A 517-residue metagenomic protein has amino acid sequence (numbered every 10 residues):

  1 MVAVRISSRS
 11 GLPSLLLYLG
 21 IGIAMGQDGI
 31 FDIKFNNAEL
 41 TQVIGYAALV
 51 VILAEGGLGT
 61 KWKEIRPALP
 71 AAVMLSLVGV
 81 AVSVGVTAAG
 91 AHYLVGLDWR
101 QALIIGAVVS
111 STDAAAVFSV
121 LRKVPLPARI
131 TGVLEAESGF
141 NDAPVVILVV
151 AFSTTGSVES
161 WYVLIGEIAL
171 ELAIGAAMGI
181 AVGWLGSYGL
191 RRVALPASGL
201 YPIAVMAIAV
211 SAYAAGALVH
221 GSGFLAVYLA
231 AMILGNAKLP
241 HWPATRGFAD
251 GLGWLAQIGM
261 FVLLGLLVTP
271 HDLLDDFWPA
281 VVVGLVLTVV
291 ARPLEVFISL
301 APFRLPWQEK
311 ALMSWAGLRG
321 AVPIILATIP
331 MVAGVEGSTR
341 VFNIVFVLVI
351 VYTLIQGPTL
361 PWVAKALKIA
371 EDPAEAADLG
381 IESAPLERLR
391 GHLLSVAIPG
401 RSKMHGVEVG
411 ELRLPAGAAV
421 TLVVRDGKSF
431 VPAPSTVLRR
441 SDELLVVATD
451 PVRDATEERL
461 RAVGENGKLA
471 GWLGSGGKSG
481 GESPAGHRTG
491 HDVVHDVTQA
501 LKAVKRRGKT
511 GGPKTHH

Functional and structural regions predicted by a protein language model:
M1-A376, L386-R388, T498: Transmembrane helical cores of multi-pass secondary ion antiporters/exchangers
L285, L326-T328, Y352, G400 (+3 more regions): Active-site proximal loops enriched in glycine and acidic residues that flank catalytic Cys/His/Asp and coordinate
F303, P330-M331, K368, L412-L414 (+2 more regions): Short, solvent-exposed amphipathic alpha-helical segments in soluble enzyme and RNA/protein-processing domains
D372-L393, E465-E482, G486: Long, charged amphipathic helices and adjacent flexible linkers at domain junctions
V396-K403: A structural micro-motif recognizing beta-strand termini and the immediately following turn/loop segments
H405-P451, T456: Cytosolic Rossmann-like ligand/nucleotide-binding regulatory domains
T449-L469: Surface-exposed interaction regions enriched in Ser/Thr/Asp/Glu that occur as long low-complexity tracts or repetitive
G480, P484-G511: Serine/threonine-rich intrinsically disordered cytosolic regulatory regions enriched for phosphorylation sites
